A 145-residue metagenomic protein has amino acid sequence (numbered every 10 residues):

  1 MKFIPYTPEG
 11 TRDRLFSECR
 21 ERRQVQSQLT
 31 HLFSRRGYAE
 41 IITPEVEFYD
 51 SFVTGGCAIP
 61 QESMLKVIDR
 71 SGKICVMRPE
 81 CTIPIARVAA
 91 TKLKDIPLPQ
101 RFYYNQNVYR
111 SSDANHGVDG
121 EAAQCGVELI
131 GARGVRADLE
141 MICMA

Functional and structural regions predicted by a protein language model:
M1-M144: TRNA-recognition modules of translation machinery and tRNA-sensing kinases, especially anticodon-binding
